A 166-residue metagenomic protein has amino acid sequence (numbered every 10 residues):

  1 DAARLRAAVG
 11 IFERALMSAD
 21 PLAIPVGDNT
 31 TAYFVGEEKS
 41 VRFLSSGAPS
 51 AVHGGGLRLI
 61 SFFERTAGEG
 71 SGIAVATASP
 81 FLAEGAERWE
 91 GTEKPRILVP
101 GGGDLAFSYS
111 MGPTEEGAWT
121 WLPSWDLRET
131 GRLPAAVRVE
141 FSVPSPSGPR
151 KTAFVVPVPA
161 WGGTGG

Functional and structural regions predicted by a protein language model:
D1-E84: Extracytoplasmic beta-strand-rich oligomerization domains located immediately C-terminal to a leader/signal peptide
L22, P95-Y109: Structured surface patches comprising rigid loops and adjacent beta-strands/short helices at the edges of well-ordered
D28, G91-E93, L122-D126: Short structured motifs
V41, I60, I73, R96 (+3 more regions): A broad, low-specificity signal marking well-ordered, structured residues that form hydrophobic/aromatic
G55-I60, T92-E93, K151: Short, surface-exposed coil-to-beta transition loops
L82-G85, G163-G165: Short aromatic-acidic-glycine turn motif
E84-I97: Short aromatic-glycine motifs in intrinsically disordered, low-complexity regions
G103-G166: Short linear sequence signals and composition-biased patches located at protein termini or domain-edge surfaces
